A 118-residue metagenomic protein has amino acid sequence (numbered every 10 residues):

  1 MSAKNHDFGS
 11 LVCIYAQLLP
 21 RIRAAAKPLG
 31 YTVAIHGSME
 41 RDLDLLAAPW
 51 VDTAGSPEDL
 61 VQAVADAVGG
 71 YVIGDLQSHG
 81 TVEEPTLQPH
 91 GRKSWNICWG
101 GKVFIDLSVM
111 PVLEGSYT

Functional and structural regions predicted by a protein language model:
M1-V33: Helical scaffold of the NTase/Pol beta-like nucleotidyltransferase catalytic core
A34-H36, D106: A structural signal for short, well-ordered beta-strand segments and their strand-loop junctions that often border
S38-L43, H90-R92: Short Gly/Ser/Thr- and Asp/Glu-enriched loop/turn motifs at secondary-structure junctions
E40-V61: Catalytic metal-binding acidic patch
A54-L76: Acidic, glycine-rich loop-and-strand cores that form catalytic or ligand-binding grooves in diverse globular domains
V61, D106-L113: Active-site ExK catalytic segment of metal-dependent nucleases
G70-V109: Conserved catalytic core of two-metal-ion nucleotidyltransferases
S116-T118: C-terminal accessory nucleic-acid interaction domains of nucleic acid-metabolism proteins
